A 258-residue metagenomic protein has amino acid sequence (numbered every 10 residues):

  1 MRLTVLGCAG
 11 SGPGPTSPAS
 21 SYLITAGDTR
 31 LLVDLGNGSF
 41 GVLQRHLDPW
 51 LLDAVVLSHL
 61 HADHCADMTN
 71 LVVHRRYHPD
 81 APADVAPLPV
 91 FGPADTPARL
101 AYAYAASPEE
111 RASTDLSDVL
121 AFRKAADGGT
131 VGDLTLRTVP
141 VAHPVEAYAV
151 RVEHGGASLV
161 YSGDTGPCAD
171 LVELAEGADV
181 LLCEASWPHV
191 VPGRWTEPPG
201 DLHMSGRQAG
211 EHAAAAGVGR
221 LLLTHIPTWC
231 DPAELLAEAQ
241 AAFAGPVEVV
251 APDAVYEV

Functional and structural regions predicted by a protein language model:
M1-Y161, G166, L236-V258: Binuclear metal-dependent hydrolase catalytic cores
P167-Y256: Cap/insert and terminal regions of metallo-dependent hydrolase folds
